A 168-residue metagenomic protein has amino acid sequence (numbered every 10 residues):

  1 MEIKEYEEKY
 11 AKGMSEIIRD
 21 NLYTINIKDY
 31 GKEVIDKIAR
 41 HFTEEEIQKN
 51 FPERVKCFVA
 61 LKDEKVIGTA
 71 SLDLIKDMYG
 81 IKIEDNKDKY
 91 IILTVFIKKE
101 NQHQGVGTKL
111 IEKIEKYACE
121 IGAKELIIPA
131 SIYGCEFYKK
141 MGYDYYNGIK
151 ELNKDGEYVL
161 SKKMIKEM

Functional and structural regions predicted by a protein language model:
E2-E16: A short beta-loop-alpha structural element at the N-terminal edge of CoA-dependent acyl/N-acetyltransferase catalytic
R19-E46: Conserved GNAT-fold acetyl-CoA-binding loop/helix
T43-V59, I91: A short helix-loop-beta-strand connector motif used in the catalytic cores of GNAT acetyltransferases and, in some
V59, K65-L74, G80, I91-F96: Conserved beta-strand in the GNAT
T94-I97, H103-K116: Conserved acetyl-CoA-binding loop-helix of GNAT-fold acetyltransferases
K124-C135, M141, E151-M168: C-terminal "cap" of GNAT-fold acetyltransferases
